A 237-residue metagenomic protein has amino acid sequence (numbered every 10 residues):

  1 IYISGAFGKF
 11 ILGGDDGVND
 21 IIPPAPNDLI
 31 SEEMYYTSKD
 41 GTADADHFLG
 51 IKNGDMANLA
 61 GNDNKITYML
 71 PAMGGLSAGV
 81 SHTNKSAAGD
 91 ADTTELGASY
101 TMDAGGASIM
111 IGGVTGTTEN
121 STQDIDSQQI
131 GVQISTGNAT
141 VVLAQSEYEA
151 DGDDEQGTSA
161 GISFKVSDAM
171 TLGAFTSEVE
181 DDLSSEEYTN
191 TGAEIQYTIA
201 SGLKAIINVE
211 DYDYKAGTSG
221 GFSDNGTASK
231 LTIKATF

Functional and structural regions predicted by a protein language model:
I1-F237: Outer-membrane beta-barrel proteins
